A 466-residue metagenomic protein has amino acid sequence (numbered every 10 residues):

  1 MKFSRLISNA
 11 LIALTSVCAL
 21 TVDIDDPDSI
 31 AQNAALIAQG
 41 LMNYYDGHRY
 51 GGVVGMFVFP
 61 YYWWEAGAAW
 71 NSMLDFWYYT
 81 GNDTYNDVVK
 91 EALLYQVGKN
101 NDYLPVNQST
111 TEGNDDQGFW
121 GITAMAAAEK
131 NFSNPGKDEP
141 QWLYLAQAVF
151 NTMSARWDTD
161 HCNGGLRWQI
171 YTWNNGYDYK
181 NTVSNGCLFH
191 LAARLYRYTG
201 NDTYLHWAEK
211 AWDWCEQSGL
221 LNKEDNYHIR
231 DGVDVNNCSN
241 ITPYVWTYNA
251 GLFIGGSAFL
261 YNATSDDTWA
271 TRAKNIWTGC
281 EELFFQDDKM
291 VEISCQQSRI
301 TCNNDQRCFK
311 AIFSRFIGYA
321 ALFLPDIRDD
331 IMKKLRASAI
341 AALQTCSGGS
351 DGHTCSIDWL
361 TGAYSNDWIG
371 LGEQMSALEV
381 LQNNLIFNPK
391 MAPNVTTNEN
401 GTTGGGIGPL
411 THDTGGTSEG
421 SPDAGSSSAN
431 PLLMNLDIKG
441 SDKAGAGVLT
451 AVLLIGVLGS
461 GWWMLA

Functional and structural regions predicted by a protein language model:
F3-A19: Cleavable N-terminal signal peptides of Sec/SRP-targeted secreted and luminal proteins
L20-D115, F119-G121, A127-A128, K180 (+2 more regions): CBM-like carbohydrate-recognition segments
N33, T84, V88, D138-Q141 (+6 more regions): Alpha-helical positions within canonical tetratricopeptide repeat
A38, M73, L93, A124 (+10 more regions): Inward-facing hydrophobic residues that define packing positions of alpha-helical scaffold repeats
W77, A128-P135, Y196-G200, Y261-S265 (+3 more regions): Short coil/turn linking the two alpha-helices of tandem helical-hairpin repeats
K90-E91, Y95-A192: Extended ligand-binding groove/face enriched in aromatic
E139, W173-N175, Y204, L221-Y244 (+4 more regions): Juxtamembrane/interface segments of multi-pass membrane proteins
V183-T199, T203-L260, A273, W277-C280: Active-site cradle of extracellular carbohydrate-active enzymes
